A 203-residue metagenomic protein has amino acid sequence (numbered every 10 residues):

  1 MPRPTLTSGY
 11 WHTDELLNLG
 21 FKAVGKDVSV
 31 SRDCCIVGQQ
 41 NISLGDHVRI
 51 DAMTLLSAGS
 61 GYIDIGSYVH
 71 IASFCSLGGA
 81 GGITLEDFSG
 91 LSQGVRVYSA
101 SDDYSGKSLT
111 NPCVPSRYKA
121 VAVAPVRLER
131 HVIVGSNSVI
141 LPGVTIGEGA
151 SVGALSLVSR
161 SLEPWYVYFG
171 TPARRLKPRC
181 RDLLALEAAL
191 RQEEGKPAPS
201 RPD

Functional and structural regions predicted by a protein language model:
M1-D27, F88, G94-V95, S99-K119 (+6 more regions): Terminal amphipathic alpha-helical/low-complexity segments used for targeting or macromolecular assembly
Y10, R32-L44, R49-I140, T171 (+1 more regions): Flexible, glycine/small-residue-enriched loop-and-beta-strand segment within the central core of proteins
R160: Helix-turn-helix DNA-binding module
